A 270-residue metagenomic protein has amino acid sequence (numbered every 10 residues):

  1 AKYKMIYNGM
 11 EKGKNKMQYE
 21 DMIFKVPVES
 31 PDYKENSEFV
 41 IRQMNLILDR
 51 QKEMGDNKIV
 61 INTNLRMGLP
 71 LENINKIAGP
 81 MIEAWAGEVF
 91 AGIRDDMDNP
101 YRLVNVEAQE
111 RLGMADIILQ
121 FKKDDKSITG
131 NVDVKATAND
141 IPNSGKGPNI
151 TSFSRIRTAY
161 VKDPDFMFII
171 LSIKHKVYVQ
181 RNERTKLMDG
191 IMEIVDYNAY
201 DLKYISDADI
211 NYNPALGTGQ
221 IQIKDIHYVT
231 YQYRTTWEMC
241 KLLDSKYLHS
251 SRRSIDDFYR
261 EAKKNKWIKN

Functional and structural regions predicted by a protein language model:
Y3-G113, K123-G130, A136-N270: Nucleic-acid endonuclease domains
I118, K135: Anionic group-transfer/hydrolysis microenvironments
